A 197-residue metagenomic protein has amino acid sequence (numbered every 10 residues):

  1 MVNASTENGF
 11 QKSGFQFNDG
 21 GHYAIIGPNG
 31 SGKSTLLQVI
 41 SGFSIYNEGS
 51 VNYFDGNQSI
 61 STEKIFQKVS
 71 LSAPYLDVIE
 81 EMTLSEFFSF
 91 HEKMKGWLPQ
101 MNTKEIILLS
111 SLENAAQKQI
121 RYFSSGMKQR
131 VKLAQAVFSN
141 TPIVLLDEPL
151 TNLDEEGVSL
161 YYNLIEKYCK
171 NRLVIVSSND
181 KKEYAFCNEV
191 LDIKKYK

Functional and structural regions predicted by a protein language model:
N29, D147, D154: ABC-family nucleotide-binding domains
S41: Helix-to-loop junction immediately C-terminal to a conserved catalytic motif
I45, G49-I60, K64-I65: Conserved ABC transporter NBD signature motif
Y75, E80-G96: Q-loop/switch helix immediately C-terminal to the Walker
Q100-A116: Conserved ABC ATPase "signature" region
Q119-G126: Conserved ABC ATPase signature
L133: Hydrophobic anchor residue at the start of the ABC signature
